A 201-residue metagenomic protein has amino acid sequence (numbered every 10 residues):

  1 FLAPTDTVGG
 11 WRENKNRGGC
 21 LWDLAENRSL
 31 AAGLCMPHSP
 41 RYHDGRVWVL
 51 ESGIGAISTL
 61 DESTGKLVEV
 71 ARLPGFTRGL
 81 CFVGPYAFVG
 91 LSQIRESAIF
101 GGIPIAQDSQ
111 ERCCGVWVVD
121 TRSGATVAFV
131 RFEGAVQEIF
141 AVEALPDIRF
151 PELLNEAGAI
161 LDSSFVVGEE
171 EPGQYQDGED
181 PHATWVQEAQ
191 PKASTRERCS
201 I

Functional and structural regions predicted by a protein language model:
F1-A193, C199: Sequence-structural signature of mature extracellular/luminal beta-sheet repeat domains, prominently beta-propellers
